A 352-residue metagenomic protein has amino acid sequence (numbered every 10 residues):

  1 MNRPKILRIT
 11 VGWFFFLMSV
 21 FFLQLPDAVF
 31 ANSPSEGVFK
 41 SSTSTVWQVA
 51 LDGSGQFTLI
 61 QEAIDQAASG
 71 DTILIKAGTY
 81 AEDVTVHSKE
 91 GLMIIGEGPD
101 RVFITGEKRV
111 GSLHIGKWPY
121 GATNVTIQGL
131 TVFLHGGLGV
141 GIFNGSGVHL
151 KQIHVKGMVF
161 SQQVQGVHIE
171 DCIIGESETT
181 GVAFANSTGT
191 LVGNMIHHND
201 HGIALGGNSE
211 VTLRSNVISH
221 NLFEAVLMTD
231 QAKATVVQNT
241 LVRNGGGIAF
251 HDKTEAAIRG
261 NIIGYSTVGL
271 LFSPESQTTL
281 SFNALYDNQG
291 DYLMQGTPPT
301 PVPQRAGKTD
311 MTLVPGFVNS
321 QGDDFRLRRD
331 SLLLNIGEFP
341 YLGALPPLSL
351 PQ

Functional and structural regions predicted by a protein language model:
N2-F14: Bacterial N-terminal signal peptides that target proteins for export
G12-Q24: Bacterial N-terminal signal peptides
T45-T79, T85, S331-N335, P347: Acidic Gly/Asp/Thr-rich repetitive segments characteristic of extracellular carbohydrate-active and adhesion proteins
Q61, D65, A81-M93, I104-G147 (+1 more regions): Extracellular beta-strand-rich solenoid/capping regions of secreted or surface-exposed proteins that bind or remodel
I75, E82, V86, G96 (+13 more regions): Extracellular beta-strand solenoids
D83, V110-H114, L138-G141, G157 (+8 more regions): Structural detector of coil-to-beta-strand junctions
I95-R101, T123-L134, G147-G157, Q165-T180 (+6 more regions): Right-handed parallel beta-helix
Q304-Q352: C-terminal accessory segments
